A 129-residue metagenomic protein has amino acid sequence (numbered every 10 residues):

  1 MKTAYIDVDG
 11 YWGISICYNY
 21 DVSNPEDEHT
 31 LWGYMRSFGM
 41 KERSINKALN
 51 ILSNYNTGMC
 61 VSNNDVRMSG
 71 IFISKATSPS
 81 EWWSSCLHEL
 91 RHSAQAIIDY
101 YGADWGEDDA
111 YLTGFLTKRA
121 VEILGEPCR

Functional and structural regions predicted by a protein language model:
M1-E26, T30, D99: N-terminal low-structure segments adjacent to metalloprotease catalytic domains across cellular compartments
W32-S80, S93: Active-site scaffold of zinc-dependent metalloenzymes
A76, S80, Y100, D104-E107: Short, charged/polar micro-motifs that form catalytic or ligand-binding hotspots
S80, S84, Y111: Membrane-embedded glycan transfer/ligation machinery that uses polyprenyl lipid-linked sugar donors/oligosaccharides
S84-A96: Active-site recognition of the HExxH zinc-binding catalytic motif
A103-R129: Post-HExxH zinc-binding segment in Zn-dependent metallohydrolases
